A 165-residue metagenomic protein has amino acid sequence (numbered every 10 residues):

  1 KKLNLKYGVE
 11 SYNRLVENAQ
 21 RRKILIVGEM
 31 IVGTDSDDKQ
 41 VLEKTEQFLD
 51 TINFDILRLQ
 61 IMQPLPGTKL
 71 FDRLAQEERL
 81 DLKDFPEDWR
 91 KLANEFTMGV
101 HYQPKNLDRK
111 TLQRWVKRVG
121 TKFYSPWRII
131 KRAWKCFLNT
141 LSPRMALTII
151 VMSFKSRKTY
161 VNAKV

Functional and structural regions predicted by a protein language model:
K1-L141: A structural motif corresponding to the C-terminal lobe/cap of the Radical SAM core domain
T140-T148: Hydrophobic alpha-helical membrane-insertion signals
L147-V165: Short linear elements at protein peripheries
